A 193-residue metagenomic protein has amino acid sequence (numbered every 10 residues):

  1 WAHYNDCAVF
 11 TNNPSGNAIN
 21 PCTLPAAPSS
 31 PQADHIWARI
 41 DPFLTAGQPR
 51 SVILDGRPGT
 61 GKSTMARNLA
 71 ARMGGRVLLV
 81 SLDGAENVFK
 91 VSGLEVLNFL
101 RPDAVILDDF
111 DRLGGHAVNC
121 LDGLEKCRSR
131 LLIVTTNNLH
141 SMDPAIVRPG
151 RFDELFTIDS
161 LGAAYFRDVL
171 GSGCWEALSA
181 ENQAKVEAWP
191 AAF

Functional and structural regions predicted by a protein language model:
W1-P49, R57-P58, M65, L69 (+2 more regions): AAA+ P-loop ATPase mechanoenzymes
W37, M73-R101, G114: Short glycine-rich substrate-engagement loop in P-loop NTPases that contacts/grips substrate
L44-G47, A71-M73, E95-R101, L121-S129 (+1 more regions): Conserved catalytic network of the ASCE P-loop NTPase/AAA+ motor domain
L54: Hydrophobic anchor at the beta1->P-loop junction of P-loop NTPases
G84-E86, D111-R112, N138-S141, S160-F166 (+1 more regions): Conserved nucleotide-binding/hydrolysis micro-motifs of P-loop NTPases
V105-I106: Walker B beta-strand of ABC/ABC-like P-loop ATPase nucleotide-binding domains, specifically the conserved hydrophobic
D109-P149, E154: Conserved catalytic/switch belt of AAA+ P-loop NTPases
S160-R167, G173-F193: Conserved AAA+ ATPase small/helical "lid" subdomain
